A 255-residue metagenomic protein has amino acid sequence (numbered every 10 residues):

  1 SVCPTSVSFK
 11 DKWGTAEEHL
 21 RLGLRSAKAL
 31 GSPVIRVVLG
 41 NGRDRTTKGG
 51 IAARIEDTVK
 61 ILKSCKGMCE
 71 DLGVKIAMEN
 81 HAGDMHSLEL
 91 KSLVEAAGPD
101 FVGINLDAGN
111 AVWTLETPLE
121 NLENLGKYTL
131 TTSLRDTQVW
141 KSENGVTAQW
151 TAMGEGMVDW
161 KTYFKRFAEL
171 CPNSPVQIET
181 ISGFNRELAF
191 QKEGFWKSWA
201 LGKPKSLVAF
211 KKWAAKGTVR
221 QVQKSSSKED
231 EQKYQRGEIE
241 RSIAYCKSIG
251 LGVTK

Functional and structural regions predicted by a protein language model:
S1-T5, F9-I104: Active-site acidic/histidine proton-transfer and metal-coordination neighborhood in alpha/beta enzyme cores
S6, V38, L106-V112, P172-P175: Broad hydrophobic/π-residue packing in well-ordered secondary structure
S8-D11, M78, L106-G109, A148-T151 (+1 more regions): Conserved short-loop catalytic and cofactor-binding motifs
W13, R54, G109-A111, M153-E155: Short, flexible loop segments at the rims of nucleotide/cofactor-binding pockets, characterized by
N41, M78, N110, E155-M157: Gly/Ser/Thr-rich helix-start
N80-H81, G109, T180-I181: Short strand-turn motif at the edge of the Rossmann-like AdoMet-binding core
S87-V102, V112-K255: Histidine-acidic metal/acid-base catalytic patches
